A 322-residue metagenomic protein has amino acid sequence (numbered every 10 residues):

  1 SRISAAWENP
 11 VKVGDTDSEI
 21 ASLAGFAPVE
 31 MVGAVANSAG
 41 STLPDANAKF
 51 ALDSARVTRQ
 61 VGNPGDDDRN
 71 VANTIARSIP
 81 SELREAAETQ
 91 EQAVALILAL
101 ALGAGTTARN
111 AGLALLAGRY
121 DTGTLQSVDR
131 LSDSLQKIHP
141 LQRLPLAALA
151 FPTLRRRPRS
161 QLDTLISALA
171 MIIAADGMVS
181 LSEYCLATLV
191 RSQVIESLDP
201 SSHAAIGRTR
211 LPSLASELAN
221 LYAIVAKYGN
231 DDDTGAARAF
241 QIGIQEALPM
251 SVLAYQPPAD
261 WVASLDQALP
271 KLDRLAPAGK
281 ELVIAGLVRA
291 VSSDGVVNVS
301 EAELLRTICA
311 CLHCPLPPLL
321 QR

Functional and structural regions predicted by a protein language model:
R2-A174, M178-R322: Small-residue-enriched hydrophobic alpha-helices in membranes
